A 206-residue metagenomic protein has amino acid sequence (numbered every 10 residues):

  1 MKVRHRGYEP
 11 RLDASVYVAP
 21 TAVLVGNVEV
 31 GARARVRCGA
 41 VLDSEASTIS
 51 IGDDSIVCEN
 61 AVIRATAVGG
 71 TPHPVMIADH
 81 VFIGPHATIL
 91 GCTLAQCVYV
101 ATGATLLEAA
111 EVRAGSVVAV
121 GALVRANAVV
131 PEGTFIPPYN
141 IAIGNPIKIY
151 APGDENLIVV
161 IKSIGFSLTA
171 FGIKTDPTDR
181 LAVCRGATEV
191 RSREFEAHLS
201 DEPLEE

Functional and structural regions predicted by a protein language model:
M1-G7, E45, D53, C58-I77 (+2 more regions): Glycine-rich hexapeptide-repeat left-handed beta-helix
M1-R35, V41: Extended, small-residue-rich solenoid/repeat segments and analogous flexible loops that form exposed scaffolds
A22-V23, A40, A87, T105: Generic anion/oxyanion-binding catalytic loop in active/binding sites
F82: Short HxH-centered metal-ligating active-site micro-motif
